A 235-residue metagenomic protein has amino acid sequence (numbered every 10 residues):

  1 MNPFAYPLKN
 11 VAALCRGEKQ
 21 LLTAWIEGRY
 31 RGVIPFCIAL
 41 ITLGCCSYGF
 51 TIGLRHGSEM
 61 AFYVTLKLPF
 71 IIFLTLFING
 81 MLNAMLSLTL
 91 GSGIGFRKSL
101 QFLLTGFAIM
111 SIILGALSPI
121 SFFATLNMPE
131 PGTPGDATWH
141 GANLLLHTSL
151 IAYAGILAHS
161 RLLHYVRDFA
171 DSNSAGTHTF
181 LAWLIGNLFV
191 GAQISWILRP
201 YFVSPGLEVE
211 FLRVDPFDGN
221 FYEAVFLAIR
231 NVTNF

Functional and structural regions predicted by a protein language model:
M1-P35, N220-F235: N-terminal juxtamembrane cytosolic/stromal segments of multi-pass membrane proteins
M1-P7, I26-T42, L68-L74, L103-G115: Alpha-helical transmembrane segments of integral membrane proteins, especially early/N-terminal helices
P3-N10, L14-E18, L22, G57-A61 (+3 more regions): Juxtamembrane loop-helix boundary motifs flanking transmembrane segments in multi-pass membrane proteins
L14-G17, C46, I78-L82, A158-R161: Amphipathic, well-ordered alpha-helical segments in soluble domains
I26-R31, E59, R167-A175: Membrane-interface helix-boundary motifs at transmembrane edges
I34-S99: A glycine-rich, hydrophobic loop/mini-helix early in the fold
K67-F70, N83-V203: Hydrophobic alpha-helical transmembrane segments and adjacent short intramembrane/lumenal linkers of inner/organellar
M128-A137, P205-F235: Membrane-interfacial helical/loop segments at transmembrane boundaries in membrane proteins
